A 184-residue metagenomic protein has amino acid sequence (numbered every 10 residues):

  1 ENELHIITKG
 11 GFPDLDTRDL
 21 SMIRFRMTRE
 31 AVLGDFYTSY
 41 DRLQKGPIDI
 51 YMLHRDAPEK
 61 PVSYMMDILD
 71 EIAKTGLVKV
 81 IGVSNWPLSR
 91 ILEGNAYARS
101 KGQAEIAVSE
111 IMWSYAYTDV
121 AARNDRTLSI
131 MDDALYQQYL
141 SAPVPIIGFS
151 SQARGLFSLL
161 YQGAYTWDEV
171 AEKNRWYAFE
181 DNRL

Functional and structural regions predicted by a protein language model:
E1-T8, K74: N-terminal binding-site loop/beta-alpha segment at the start of enzyme catalytic domains that lines or forms
N2-E3, K45-G46, G102-I106: Short helix-terminating capping/connector loops at secondary-structure junctions
N2-L4, D49, P143-V144: Loop/turn elements at helix/coil->beta-strand transitions in domains of secreted/extracellular proteins
I7-I23, I50-M52: N-terminal small/glycine-rich loop or linker at the start of catalytic domains across soluble metabolic enzymes
R18-L33, H54-K60: Active-site mouth loops of central-metabolism enzymes
F25-Q44, I91-A96: Short, acidic/polar
Y40-P61: Active-site groove signature of glycoside hydrolases
D56, K60-L184: Beta/alpha (TIM)-barrel catalytic core signal, keyed to glycine-rich beta->alpha loops juxtaposed to Asp/Glu that bind
